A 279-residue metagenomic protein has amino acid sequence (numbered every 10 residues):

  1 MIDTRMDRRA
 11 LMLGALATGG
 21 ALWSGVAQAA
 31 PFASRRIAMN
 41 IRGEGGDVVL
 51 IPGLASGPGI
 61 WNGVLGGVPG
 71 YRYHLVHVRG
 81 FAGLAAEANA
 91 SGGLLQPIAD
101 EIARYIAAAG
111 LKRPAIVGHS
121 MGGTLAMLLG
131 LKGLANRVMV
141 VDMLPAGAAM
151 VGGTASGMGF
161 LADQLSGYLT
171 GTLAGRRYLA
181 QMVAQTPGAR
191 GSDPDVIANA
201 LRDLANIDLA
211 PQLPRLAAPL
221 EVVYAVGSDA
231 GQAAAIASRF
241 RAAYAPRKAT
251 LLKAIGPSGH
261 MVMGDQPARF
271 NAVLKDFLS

Functional and structural regions predicted by a protein language model:
I2-T18: N-terminal secretory signal peptides and thylakoid transit peptides that target proteins across membranes
I41-A85: Conserved HGGG/HGGXW glycine-rich cap/lid loop of the alpha/beta-hydrolase fold
H74-P114: Active-site loop/oxyanion-hole signature of alpha/beta-hydrolase fold enzymes
G118, G122, A126: Gly/Ala-rich beta-loop-alpha elbow adjacent to hydrolase catalytic centers
A135-G167: Flexible "cap/lid" loop of the alpha/beta hydrolase fold
Q185-Q212, G227-D229: Hydrophobic, aromatic-rich cap/lid helix
Y224-S258: Conserved loop-alpha-helix segment in the C-terminal half of the alpha/beta-hydrolase fold that carries the catalytic
S258-Q266: Catalytic histidine-centered segment of alpha/beta-hydrolase-like enzymes
